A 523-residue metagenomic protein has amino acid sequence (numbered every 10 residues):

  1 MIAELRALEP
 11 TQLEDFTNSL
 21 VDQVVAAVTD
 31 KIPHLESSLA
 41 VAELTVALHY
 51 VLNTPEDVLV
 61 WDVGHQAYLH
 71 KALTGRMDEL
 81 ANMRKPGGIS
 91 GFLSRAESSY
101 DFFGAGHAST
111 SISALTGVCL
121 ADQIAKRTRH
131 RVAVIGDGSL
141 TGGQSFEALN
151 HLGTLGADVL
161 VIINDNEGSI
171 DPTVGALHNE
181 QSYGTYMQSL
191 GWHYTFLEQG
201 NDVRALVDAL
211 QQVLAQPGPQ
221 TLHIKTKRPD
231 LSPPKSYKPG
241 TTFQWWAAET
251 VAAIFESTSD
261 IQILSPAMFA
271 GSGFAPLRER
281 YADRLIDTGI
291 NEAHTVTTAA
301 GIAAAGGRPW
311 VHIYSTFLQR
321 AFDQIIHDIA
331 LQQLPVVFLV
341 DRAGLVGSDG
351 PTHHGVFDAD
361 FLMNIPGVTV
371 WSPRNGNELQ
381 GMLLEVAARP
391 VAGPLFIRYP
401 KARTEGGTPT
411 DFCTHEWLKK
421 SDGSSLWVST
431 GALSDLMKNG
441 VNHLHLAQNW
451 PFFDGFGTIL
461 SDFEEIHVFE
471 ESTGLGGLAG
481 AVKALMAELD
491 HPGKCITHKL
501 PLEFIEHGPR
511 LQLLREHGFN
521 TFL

Functional and structural regions predicted by a protein language model:
M1-A27, Y186, S232-S236: Cofactor-/ligand-binding subdomain signature composed of acidic, glycine-rich, tryptophan-containing flexible loops
P33-L155, I261, F274-A275: Cofactor-binding active-site loop characterized by glycine-rich and histidine/acidic residues
L44-Y50, L115-Q123, V159-V161, V251 (+4 more regions): Proline/glycine-anchored alpha-helix kink/cap motifs
N82-A114, I124-T128, T154-P234, W245 (+8 more regions): Thiamine diphosphate
G136-T141, T241-T242, N291, I313-T316: Short, glycine-rich nucleotide/cofactor-binding loops
R284-T295, P309: Active-site cofactor/substrate anionic-group-binding motifs, chiefly glycine- and Lys/Arg-rich phosphate-binding loops
F317-Q324: Glycine-rich anion/phosphate-binding loops
S372-P390: Conserved glycine-bearing catalytic or ligand-binding loops at nucleotide- and phosphate-handling centers of large
